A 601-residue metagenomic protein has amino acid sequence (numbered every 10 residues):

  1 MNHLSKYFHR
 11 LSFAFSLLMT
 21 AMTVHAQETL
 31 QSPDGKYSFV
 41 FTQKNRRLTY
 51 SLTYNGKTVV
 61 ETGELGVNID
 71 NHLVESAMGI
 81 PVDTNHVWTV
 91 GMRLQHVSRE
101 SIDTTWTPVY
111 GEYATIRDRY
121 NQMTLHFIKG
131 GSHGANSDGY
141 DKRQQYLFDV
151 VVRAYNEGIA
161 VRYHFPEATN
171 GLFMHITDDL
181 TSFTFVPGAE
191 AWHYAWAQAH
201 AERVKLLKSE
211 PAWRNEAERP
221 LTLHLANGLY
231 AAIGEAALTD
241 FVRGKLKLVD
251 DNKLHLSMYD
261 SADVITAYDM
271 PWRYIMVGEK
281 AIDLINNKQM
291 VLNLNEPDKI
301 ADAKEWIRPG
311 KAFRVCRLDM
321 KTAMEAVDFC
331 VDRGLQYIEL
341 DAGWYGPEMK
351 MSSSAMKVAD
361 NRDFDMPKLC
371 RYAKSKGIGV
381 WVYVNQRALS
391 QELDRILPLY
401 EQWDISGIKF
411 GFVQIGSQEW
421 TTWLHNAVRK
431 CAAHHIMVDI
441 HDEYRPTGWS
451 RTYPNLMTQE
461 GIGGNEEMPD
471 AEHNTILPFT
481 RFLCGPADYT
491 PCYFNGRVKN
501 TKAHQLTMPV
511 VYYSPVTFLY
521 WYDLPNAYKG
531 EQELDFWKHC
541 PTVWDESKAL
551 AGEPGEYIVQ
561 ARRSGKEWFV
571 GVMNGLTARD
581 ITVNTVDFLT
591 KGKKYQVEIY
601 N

Functional and structural regions predicted by a protein language model:
M1-Q27: Bacterial Sec-dependent N-terminal signal peptides
E28-P297, Q596: N-terminal accessory beta-strand-rich subdomains and adjacent acidic, glycine-rich linkers that precede catalytic cores
T105-N121, L534-Q560: Edge strands and adjacent loops of beta-rich recognition modules
Y163, C330, G411, V438 (+2 more regions): Conserved, mostly hydrophobic/aromatic
I265-Y337, D341: An acidic-aromatic substrate-binding cleft motif
A342-T501, L506: Aromatic- and carboxylate-enriched substrate-binding clefts and catalytic-loop regions of carbohydrate-active enzymes
T507-L550: Catalytic cores of secreted or luminal carbohydrate-active enzymes
E553-K591: Carbohydrate-binding surface patches
